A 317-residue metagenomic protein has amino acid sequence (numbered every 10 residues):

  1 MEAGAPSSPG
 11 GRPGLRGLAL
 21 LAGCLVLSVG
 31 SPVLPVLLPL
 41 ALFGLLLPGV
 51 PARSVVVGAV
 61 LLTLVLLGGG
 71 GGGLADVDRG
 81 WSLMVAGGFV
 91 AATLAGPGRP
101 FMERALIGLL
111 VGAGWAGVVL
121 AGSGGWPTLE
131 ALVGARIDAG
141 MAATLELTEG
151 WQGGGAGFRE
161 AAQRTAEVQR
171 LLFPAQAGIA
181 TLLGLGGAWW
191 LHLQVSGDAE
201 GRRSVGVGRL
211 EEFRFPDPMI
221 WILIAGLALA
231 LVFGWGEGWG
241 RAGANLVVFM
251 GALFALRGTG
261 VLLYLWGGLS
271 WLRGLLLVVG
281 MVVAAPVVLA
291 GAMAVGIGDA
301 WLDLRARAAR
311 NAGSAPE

Functional and structural regions predicted by a protein language model:
M1-P48, R53-V57, G267-V278, A284-V288: Hydrophobic transmembrane alpha-helices
V26-V36, L74-V85, R241-M250: Structural signature of hydrophobic alpha-helical transmembrane segments
V55-V65, L106-A113, V248, L272-V283 (+1 more regions): Central hydrophobic cores of alpha-helical transmembrane segments in multi-pass integral membrane proteins
V65-G73, D78-G125: Short helix-perturbing small/polar motifs within transmembrane alpha-helices
V119-Q169: Membrane-interface interhelical loops and short interface/amphipathic helices in multi-pass inner-membrane
F173-A199: Transmembrane alpha-helical segments in integral membrane proteins
A199-G258: Small-residue-rich helix-loop
G240-E317: Long, positively charged, glycine-interspersed low-complexity recognition regions
